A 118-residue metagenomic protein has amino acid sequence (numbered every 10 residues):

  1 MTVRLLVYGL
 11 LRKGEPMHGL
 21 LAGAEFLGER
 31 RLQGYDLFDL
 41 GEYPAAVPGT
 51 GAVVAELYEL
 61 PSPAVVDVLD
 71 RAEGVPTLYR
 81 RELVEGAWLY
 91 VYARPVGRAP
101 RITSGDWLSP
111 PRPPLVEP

Functional and structural regions predicted by a protein language model:
T2-P118: Glycine-aromatic micro-motifs
